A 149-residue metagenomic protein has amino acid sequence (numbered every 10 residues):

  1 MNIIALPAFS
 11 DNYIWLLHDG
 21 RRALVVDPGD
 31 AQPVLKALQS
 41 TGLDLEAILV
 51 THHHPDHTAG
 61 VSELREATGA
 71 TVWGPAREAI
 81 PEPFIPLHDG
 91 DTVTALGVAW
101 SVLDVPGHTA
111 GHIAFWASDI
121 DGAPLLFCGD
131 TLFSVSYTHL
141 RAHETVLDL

Functional and structural regions predicted by a protein language model:
M1-I3: Extreme N-terminal starter segment of soluble prokaryotic enzymes
F9-S10, A23, P28-D104, S118-D119 (+1 more regions): Active-site HxH/HxHxD metal-binding segment of metal-dependent hydrolases
I14-L16, I113-F115: Short beta-strand scaffold segments in enzyme catalytic cores
H52, H108, D130: Conserved G/P- and acidic residue-centered "switch" motifs that form tight phosphate/ATP-binding loops in soluble
P55, A59, G111, F133-S134: Short active-site segment of divalent metal-dependent hydrolases/proteases that encodes the spacing between
D104, G111-A114: Ligand/cofactor pocket segment of small-molecule handling proteins
F127, L132-F133, Y137: Internal catalytic or translocation cores that form aromatic/hydrophobic pockets or channels for amphipathic metabolites
T138-T145: Conserved small/polar residues in nucleotide/adenosyl-binding loops
